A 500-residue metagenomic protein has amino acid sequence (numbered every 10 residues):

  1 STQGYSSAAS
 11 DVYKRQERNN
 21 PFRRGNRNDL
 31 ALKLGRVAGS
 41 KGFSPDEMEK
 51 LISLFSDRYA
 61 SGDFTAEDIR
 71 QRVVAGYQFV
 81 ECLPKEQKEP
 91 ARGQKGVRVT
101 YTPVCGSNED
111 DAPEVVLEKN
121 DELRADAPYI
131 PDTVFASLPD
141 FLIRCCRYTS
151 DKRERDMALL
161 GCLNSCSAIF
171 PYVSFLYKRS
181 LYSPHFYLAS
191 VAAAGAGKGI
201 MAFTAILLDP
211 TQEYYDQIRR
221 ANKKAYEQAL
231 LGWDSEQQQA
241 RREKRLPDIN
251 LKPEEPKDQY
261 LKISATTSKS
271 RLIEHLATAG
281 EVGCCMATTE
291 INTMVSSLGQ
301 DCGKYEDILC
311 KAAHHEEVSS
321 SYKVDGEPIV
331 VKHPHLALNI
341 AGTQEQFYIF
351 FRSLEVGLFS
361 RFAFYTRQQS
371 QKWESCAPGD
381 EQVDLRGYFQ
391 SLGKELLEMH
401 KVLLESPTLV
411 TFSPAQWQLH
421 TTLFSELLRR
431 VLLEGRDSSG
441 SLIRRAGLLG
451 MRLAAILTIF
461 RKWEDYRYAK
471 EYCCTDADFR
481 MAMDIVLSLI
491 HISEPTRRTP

Functional and structural regions predicted by a protein language model:
S1, S7-G106, M451, A455 (+2 more regions): Modules that initiate DNA replication and primer synthesis
G4, R27-L30, M48, S439-L442 (+2 more regions): Residues at the start of alpha-helices and the adjacent loop-to-helix junctions
T102-S493, R497: Phosphate-handling catalytic cores of nucleic-acid transaction enzymes
